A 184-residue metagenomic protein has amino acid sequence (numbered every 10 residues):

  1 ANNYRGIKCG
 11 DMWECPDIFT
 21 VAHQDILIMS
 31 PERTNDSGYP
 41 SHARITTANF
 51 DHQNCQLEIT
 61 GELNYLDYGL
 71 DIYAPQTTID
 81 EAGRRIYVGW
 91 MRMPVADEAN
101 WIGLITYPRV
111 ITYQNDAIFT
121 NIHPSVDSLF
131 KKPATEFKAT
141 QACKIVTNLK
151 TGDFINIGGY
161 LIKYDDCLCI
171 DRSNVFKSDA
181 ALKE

Functional and structural regions predicted by a protein language model:
A1-N2, E184: Accessible peptide chain termini
N2-K8, N64-D67: Surface-exposed loop and turn segments in beta-propeller and other repeat-based domains that flank or scaffold
Y4-K8, C15-F19, H23-N35, R84-V95: Hydrophobic core segments of beta-strands in well-ordered, beta-rich domains
E14-D17, Y73-Q76: Beta-propeller and closely related beta-sheet repeat lectin domains
D36-A43, W101-L104: Short, solvent-exposed loop/turn segments at conserved positions within beta-propeller repeat blades
T47-L70, Q76-E184: Beta-rich accessory regions
